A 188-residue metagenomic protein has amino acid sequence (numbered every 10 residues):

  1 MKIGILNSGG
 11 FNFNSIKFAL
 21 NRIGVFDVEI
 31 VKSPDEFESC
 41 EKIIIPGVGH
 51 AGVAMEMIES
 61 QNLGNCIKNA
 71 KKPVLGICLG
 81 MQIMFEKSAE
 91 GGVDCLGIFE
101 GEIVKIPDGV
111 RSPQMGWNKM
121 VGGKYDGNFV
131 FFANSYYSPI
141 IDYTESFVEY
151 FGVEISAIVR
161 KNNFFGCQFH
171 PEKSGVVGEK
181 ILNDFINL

Functional and structural regions predicted by a protein language model:
M1-K72, L79, V177-L188: N-terminal beta1-alpha1 cap of cysteine-dependent amidohydrolase-like domains
G9, V48, G80, M84 (+2 more regions): Anionic group-transfer/hydrolysis microenvironments
S15, E86-S88, S135, S174: Short linear Ser/Thr-Pro motifs
E29-V31, V74-I77, M120, F132-N134: Short, hydrophobic beta-strand segments that form beta-sheet elements in well-ordered domains
P34-D35, C66, S88, C95 (+2 more regions): Short secondary-structure boundary/capping segments
G49-Q114: Cysteine-nucleophile active-site neighborhood
N69, E102-L188: Amide-donor transfer/coupling interface in amidating biosynthetic enzymes
